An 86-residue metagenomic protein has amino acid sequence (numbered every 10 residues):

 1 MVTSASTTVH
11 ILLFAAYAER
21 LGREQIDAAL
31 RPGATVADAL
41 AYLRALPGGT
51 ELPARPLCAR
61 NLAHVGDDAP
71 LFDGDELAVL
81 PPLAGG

Functional and structural regions predicted by a protein language model:
M1-G85: Ubiquitin-like/PB1-type beta-grasp interaction modules and other compact soluble beta-rich domains
